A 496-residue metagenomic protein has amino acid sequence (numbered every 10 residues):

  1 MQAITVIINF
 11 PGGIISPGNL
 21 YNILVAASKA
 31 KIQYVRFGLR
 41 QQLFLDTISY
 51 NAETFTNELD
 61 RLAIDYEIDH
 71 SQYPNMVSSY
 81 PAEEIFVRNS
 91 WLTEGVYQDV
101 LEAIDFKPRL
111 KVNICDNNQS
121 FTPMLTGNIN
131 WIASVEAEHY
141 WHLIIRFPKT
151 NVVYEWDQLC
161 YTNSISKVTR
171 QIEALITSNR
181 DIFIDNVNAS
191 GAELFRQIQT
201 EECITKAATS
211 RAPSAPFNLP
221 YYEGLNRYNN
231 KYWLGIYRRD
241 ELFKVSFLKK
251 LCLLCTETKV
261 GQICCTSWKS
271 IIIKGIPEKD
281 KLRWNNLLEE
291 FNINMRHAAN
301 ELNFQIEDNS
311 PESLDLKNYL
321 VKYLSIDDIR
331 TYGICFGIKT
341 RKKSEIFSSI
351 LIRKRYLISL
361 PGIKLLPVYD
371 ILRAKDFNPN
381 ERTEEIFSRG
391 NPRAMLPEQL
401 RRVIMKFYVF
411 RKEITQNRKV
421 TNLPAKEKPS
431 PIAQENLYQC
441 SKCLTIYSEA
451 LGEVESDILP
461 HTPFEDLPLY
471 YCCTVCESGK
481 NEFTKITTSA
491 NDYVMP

Functional and structural regions predicted by a protein language model:
Q2-K149, G235-K364: Small-residue-enriched alpha-helical segments and adjacent helix-cap loops that form tight helix-helix packing
I104, P108-T200, I358-V403: Mobile "lid/hinge" segments at catalytic clefts and subdomain interfaces of large enzymes
I176-K269, K274: Long, internal scaffold/assembly segments composed of regular secondary structure
A433-N436, L469-Y470: Short metal-coordination and nucleic-acid-contact micro-motifs, chiefly zinc-binding Cys/His arrays
C440-C443, C473-C476: Short cysteine-rich clusters marking metal-coordination/redox-active sites
Y447, Y471, K480: Cys/His-rich microdomains that often coordinate metals
E449-E453, N481-K485: Short, non-ligating residues that shape and space the ligands of small metal-coordination modules and catalytic
E455-Y470: Short linker/helix segments within small regulatory modules
